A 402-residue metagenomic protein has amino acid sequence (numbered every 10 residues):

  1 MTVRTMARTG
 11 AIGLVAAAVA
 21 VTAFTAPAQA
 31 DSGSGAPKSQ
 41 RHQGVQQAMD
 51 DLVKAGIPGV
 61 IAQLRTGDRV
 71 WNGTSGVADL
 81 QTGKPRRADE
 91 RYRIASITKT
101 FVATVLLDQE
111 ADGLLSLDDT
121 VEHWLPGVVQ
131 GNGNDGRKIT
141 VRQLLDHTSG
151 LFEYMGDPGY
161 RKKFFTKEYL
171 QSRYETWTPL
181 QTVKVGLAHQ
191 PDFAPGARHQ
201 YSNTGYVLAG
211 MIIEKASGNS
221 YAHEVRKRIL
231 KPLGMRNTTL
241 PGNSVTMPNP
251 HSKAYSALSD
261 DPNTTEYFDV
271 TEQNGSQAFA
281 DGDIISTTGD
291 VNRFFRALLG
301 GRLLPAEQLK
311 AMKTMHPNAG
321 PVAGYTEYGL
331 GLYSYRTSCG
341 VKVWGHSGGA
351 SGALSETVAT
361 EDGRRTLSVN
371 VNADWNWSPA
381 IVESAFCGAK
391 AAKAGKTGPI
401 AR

Functional and structural regions predicted by a protein language model:
M1-D31: Secretory targeting and sorting signals
T2-T5, P27-T74, E266-R402: Catalytic loop of the DD-peptidase/beta-lactamase superfamily, centered on the K-T-G motif and neighboring
R41, V45, I94, T98 (+4 more regions): Hydrophobic (often cysteine-bearing) scaffold residues that line and stabilize catalytic clefts of nucleotide/cofactor
M49, D68, K99-V102, L106 (+7 more regions): Residue-level preference for non-acidic, small/hydrophobic
V53, L64-P85, Y92-R93, T100: N-terminal carbohydrate-binding/catalytic regions of secreted carbohydrate-active enzymes
P58, T82-Q143, F193-S202, F279: Short active-site loop at a secondary-structure junction that contains or immediately precedes the catalytic residue(s)
G133-V343: Short, surface-exposed loop or secondary-structure junction motifs that flank catalytic or metal-binding residues
